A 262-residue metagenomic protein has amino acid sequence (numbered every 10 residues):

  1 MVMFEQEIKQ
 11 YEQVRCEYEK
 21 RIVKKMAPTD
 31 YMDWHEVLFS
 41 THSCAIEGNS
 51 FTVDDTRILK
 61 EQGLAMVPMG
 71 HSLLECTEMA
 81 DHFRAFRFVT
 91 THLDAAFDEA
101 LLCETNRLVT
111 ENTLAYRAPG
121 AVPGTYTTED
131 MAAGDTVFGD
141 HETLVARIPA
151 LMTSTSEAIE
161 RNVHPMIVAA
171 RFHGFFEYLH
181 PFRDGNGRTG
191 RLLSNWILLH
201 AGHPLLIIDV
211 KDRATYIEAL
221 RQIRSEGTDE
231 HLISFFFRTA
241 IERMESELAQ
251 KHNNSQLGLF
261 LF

Functional and structural regions predicted by a protein language model:
M1-D184, R188-F262: FIC/Doc superfamily catalytic core
